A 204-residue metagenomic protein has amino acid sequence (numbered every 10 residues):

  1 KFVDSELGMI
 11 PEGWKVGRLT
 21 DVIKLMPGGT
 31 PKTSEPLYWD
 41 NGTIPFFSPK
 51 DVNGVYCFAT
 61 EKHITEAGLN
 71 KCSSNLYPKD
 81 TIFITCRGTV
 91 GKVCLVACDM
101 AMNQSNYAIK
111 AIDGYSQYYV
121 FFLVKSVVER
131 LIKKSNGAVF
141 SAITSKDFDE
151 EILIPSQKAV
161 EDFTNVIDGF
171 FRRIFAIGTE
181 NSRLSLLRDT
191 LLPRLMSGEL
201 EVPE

Functional and structural regions predicted by a protein language model:
K1-T30, N41, Q157-P203: Non-catalytic DNA-recognition/assembly elements of restriction-modification systems
F2, W14-G17, N41-I44, A59 (+3 more regions): Sequence-level motif detector for i,i+2 pairs with an aromatic at +2
E12-V55, G68-S73, T89, N136: Low-complexity, Lys/Gly-biased intrinsically disordered segments
K15-R18, S48-K50, V93, I112-D113 (+4 more regions): Extended non-membrane alpha-helical scaffolds
S48-P49, E61-V128, S135, T144-F148: A short beta-sheet element
